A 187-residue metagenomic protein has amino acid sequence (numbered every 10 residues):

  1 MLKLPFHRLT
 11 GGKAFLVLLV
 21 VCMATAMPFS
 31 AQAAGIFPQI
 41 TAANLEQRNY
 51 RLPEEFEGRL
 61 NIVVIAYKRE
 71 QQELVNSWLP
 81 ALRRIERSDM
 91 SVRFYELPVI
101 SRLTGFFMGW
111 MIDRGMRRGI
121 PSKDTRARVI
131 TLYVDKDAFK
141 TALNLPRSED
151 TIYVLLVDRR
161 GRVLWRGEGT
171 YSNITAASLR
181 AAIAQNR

Functional and structural regions predicted by a protein language model:
M1-G11: N-terminal secretory signal peptides that target proteins for export/translocation
K13-A26: Bacterial N-terminal signal peptides
A31-A34: Boundary at the C-terminal end of the N-terminal hydrophobic targeting segment
I40-L60: A short beta-strand-turn-helix
E55-V75: Short active-site neighborhood of thiol/selenol oxidoreductases, capturing the structured segment around
Q71-S122: Structural microenvironment flanking redox-active thiols in thiol-disulfide oxidoreductases
Y95-L97, W110-S148: Short, internal strand/loop/helix patches that form the active-site neighborhood or redox-interaction surface
T141, D150-R187: Thiol-/selenol-based redox modules, centered on thioredoxin-like and closely related oxidoreductase domains
